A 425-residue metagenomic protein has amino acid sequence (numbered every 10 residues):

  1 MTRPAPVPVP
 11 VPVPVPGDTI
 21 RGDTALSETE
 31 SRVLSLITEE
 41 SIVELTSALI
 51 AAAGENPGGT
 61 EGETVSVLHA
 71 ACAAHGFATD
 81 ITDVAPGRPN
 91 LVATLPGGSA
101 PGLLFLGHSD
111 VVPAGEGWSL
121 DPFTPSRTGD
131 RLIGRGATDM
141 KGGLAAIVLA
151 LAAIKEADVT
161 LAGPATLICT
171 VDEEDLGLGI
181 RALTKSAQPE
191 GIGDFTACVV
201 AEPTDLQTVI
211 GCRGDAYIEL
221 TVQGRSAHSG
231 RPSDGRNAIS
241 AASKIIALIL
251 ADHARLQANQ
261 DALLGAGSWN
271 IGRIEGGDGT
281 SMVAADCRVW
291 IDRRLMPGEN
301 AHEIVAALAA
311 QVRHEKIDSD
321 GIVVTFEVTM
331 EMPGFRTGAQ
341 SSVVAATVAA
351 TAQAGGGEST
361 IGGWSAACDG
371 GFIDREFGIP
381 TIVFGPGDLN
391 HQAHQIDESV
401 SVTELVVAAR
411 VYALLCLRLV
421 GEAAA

Functional and structural regions predicted by a protein language model:
T2-P4, I20-R135, E156-L161, G378: Acidic/His- and Gly-rich active-site-bordering loop/insert found across diverse amide/peptide-bond hydrolases
T2-R3, L26-E28, D83, I210 (+1 more regions): Metal-dependent amide/peptide-bond hydrolase catalytic core, centered on the "pita-bread" metallohydrolase fold
P6-V15: Ser/Thr/Pro-rich, intrinsically disordered low-complexity segments
L49, A53, E202, A242 (+1 more regions): Residue-level signal for inorganic ion chemistry
V112-T128, F195, I210-V222, A349 (+1 more regions): Acidic-glycine-rich active-site phosphate/pyrophosphate-binding loop
P113, D130-A146, H228: Glycine/serine-rich anion-binding loops at beta->alpha junctions that coordinate negatively charged ligand groups
M140-Y217, A424-A425: Acidic/histidine-rich catalytic neighborhood of metal-dependent amide-processing enzymes
